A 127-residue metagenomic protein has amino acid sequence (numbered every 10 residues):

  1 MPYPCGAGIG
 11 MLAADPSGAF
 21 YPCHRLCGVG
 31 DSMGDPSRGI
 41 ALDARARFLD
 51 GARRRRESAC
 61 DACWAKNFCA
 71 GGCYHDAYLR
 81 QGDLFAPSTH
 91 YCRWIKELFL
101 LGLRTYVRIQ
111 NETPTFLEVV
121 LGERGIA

Functional and structural regions predicted by a protein language model:
M1-V29, F68, V119-A127: A C-terminal junction/extension of Radical SAM enzymes
P2, D50-A52, Q81: Alpha-helical transmembrane segments
C5, M33, C92: Short clusters of hydrophobic/aromatic residues that line enzyme substrate/ligand-binding pockets
G18, C27, D35-R38, F48 (+3 more regions): Surface-exposed beta-strand edges and their flanking turn/coil or helix-capping segments
H24-A70: C-terminal accessory region of radical SAM enzymes
R56-A127: Radical SAM enzyme core and accessory elements
